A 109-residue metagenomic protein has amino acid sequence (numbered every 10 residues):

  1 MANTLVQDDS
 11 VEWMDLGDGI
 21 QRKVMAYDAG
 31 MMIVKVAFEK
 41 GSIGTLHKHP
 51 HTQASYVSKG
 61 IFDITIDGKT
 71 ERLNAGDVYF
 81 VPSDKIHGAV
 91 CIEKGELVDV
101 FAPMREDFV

Functional and structural regions predicted by a protein language model:
M1-G30: A short, N-terminal "cap"/entry segment at the start of jelly-roll beta-barrel domains of the cupin/DSBH fold
V34-K48: Conserved short histidine dyad/triad with adjacent acidic residue
I43-G44, D63, Y79, S83-G88: Histidine-centered metal-chelating micro-motifs
H51-F62, D67: Glycine- and acidic-residue-biased ligand/ion/polar-headgroup-sensing regions
S58-K59, N74, E93: A cytosolic small-molecule/anion-sensing beta-strand core signal
I61-D63, T70, I86, E96: Structural motif
K69-S83: Short acidic-glycine-tyrosine-enriched beta hairpin
S83-D107: Ligand-binding loop in jelly-roll beta-barrel domains
